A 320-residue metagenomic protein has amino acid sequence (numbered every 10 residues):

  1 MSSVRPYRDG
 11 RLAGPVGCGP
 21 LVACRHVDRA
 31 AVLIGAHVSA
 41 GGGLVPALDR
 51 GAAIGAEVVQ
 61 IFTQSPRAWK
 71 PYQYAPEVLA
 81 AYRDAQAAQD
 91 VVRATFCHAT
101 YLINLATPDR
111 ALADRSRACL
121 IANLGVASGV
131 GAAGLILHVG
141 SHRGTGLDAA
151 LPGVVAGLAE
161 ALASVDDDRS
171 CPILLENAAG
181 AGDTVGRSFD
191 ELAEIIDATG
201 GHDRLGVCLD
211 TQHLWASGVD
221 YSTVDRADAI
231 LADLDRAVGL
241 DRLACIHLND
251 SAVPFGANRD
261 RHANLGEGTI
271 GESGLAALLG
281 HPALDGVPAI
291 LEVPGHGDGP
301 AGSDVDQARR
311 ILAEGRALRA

Functional and structural regions predicted by a protein language model:
S3-A99, I103, T107-L124, E314 (+1 more regions): N-terminal pre-domain/capping segments
H37-G41, Q64-P66, A99-L102, G140-H142 (+4 more regions): Active-site beta-loop-alpha junctions enriched in small/polar residues
D49-G55, A75-F96, N123-G131, L162-D168 (+3 more regions): Acidic (Asp/Glu)-rich catalytic clusters
G51, H98, A127, I173 (+3 more regions): Conserved, mostly hydrophobic/aromatic
E57-T63, T95-C97, L205-T211, L240-A252: Non-cysteine beta-strand/loop elements that form the S-adenosyl-L-methionine
A68, D114, V185-A193, W215-G286 (+1 more regions): Gly/Pro-rich active-site loop or hairpin
L105-G206: Active-site acidic/histidine proton-transfer and metal-coordination neighborhood in alpha/beta enzyme cores
D298-G315: C-terminal helical cap(s) of enzyme catalytic domains, especially alpha/beta-barrels
